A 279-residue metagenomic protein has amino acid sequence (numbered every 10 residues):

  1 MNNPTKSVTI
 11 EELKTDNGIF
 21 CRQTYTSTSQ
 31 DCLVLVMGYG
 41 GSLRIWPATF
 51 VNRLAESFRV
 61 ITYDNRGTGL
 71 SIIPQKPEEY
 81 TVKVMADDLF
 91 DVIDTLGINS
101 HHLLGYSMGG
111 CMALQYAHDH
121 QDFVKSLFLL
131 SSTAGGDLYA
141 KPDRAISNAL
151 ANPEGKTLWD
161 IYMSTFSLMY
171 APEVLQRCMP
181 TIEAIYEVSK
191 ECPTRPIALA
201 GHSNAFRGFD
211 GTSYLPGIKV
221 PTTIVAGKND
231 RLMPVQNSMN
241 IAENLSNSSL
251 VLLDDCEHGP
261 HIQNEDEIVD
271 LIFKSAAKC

Functional and structural regions predicted by a protein language model:
N17-I73: Conserved HGGG/HGGXW glycine-rich cap/lid loop of the alpha/beta-hydrolase fold
I61-T62, G67-L104, D270: Active-site loop/oxyanion-hole signature of alpha/beta-hydrolase fold enzymes
G105-G109, A113: Gly/Ala-rich beta-loop-alpha elbow adjacent to hydrolase catalytic centers
H118, K125-G155: Flexible "cap/lid" loop of the alpha/beta hydrolase fold
L138-Y139, D160-Y214: Conserved alpha/beta-hydrolase catalytic His-Asp/Glu region
I218, I224-A226, D230: Short beta-strand/loop motif that positions the catalytic acidic residue of the alpha/beta-hydrolase fold
R231-N237: Conserved alpha/beta-hydrolase "acid-adjacent" motif
L253-V269: Catalytic histidine-centered segment of alpha/beta-hydrolase-like enzymes
